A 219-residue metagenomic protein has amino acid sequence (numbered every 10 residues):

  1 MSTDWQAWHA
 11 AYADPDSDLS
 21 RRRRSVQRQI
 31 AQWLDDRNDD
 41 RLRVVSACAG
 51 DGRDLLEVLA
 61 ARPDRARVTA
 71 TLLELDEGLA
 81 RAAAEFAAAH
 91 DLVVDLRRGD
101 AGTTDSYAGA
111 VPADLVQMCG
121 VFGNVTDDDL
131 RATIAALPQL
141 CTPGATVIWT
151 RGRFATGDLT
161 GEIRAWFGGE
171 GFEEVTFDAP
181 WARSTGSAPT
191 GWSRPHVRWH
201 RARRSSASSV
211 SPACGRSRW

Functional and structural regions predicted by a protein language model:
M1-D39: Class I SAM-dependent methyltransferase Rossmann-like catalytic core, especially the SAM/SAH-binding loop
A13, G168, V175-W219: SAM/dcSAM-binding transferase cores
R43-V45, A49-T104: Class I SAM-dependent methyltransferase SAM/SAH-binding core
T103-A110, D127: Short conserved loop adjoining the S-adenosyl-L-methionine
A113-D129: A short SAM/SAH-binding and catalytic strip from SAM-dependent methyltransferases
D129-T146: A short glycine-rich, Lys/Arg-flanked "PGG" loop and its adjoining helix->strand segment in the class I
I148-E170: Conserved class I S-adenosyl-L-methionine
